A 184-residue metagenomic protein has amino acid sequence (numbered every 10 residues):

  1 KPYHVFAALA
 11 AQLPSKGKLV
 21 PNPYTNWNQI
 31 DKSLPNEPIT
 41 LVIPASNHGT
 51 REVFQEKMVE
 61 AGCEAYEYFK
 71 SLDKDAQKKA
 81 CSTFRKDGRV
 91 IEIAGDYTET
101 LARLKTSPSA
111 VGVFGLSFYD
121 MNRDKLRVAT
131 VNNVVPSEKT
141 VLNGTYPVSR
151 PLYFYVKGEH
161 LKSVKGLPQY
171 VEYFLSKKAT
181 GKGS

Functional and structural regions predicted by a protein language model:
K1-S184: Flexible loop/hinge segments at secondary-structure junctions
